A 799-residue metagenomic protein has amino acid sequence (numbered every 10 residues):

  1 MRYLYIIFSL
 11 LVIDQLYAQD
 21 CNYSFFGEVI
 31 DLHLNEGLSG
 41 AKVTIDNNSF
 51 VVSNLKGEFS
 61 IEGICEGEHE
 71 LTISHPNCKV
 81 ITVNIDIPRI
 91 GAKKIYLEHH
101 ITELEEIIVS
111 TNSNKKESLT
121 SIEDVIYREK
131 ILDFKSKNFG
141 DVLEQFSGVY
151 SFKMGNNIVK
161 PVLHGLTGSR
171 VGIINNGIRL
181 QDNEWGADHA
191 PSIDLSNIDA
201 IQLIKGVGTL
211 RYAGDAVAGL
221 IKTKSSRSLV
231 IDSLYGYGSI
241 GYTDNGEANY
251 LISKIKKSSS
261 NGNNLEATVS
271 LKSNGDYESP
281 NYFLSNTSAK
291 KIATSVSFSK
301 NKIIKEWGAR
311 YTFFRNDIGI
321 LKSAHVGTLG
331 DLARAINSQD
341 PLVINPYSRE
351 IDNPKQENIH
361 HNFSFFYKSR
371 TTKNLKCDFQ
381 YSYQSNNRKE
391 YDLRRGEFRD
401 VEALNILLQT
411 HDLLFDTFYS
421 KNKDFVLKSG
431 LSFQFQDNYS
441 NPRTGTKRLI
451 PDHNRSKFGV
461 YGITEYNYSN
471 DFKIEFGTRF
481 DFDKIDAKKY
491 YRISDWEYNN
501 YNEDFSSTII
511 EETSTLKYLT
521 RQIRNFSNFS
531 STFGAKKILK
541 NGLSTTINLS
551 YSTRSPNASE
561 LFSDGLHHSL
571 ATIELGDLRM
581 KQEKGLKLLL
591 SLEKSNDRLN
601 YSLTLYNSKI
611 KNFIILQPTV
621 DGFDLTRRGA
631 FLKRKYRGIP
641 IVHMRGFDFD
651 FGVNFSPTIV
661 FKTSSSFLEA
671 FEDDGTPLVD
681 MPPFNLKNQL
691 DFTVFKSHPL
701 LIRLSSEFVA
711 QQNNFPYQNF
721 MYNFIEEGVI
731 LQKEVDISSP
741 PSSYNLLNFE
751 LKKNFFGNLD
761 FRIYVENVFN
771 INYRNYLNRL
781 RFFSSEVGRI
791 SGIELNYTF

Functional and structural regions predicted by a protein language model:
I30, S74-C78, P88-L132, G168: Short, acidic, small-residue-rich periplasmic hinge/interaction motif at the N-terminus of Gram-negative outer-membrane
E62, I178-G206: Short acidic/polar hinge/loop motifs at secondary-structure boundaries that mediate gating or recognition
A92-Y96, F139-V142, V159-V162, I174 (+4 more regions): N-terminal periplasmic accessory domains that precede and gate Gram-negative outer-membrane beta-barrel machines
N197-D199, L210-N281, N286-T294, K302-K305: Outer-membrane beta-barrel translocator/receptor signature
N274, P280, S285-T287, K291 (+5 more regions): Flexible loop and strand-edge segments within Gram-negative outer membrane beta-barrel domains
Q339-N362, H453, S506-I538, Y551-I610 (+3 more regions): Outer-membrane beta-barrel signature, preferentially recognizing the C-terminal barrel domain of Gram-negative
Y606-I610, T619-G622, T626-Y717: Gram-negative outer-membrane beta-barrel transporters
I610-N612, L616, F661, F708-E727 (+1 more regions): C-terminal beta-signal and adjacent terminal beta-strands/loops of Gram-negative outer-membrane beta-barrel proteins
